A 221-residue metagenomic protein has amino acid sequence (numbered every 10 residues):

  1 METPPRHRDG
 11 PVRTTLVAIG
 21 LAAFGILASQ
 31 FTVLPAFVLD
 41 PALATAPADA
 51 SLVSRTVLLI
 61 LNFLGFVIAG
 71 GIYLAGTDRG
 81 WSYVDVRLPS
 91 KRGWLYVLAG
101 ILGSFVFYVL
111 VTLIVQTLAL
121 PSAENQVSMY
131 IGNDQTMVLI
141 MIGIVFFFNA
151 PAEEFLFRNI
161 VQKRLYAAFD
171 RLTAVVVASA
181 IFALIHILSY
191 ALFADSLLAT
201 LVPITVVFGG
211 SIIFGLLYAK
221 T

Functional and structural regions predicted by a protein language model:
M1-W94, L102, Y108-P121, I213: N-terminal, membrane-interfacial amphipathic/helix-forming hydrophobic leader that caps and precedes the first
T15-G20, T56, W94-L98, L139-G143 (+2 more regions): Hydrophobic alpha-helical transmembrane segments
V53-R55, Q126-I131, L197-I204: Non-cytosolic membrane-interface motifs at loop->transmembrane helix junctions
I60-G65, L139, I204-G209: Membrane-embedded alpha-helical segments of multi-pass membrane proteins, especially the transmembrane helices
W81, R158, Q162, S211-G215: Interfacial helix-capping/hinge residues at the ends of transmembrane alpha-helices
V127-I187: Function-critical hydrophobic alpha-helical transmembrane segments in multi-pass membrane proteins
F169-T221: Functionally important transmembrane alpha-helices
